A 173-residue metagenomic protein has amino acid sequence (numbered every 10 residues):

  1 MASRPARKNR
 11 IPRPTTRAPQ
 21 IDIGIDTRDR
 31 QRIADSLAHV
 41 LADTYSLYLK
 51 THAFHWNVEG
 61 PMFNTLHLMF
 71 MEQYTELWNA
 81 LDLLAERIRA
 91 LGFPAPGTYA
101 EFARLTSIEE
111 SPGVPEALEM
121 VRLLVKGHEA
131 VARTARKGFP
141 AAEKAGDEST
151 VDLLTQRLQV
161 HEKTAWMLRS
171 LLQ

Functional and structural regions predicted by a protein language model:
A2, R87-T98, G127-A130, T134: Alpha-helix capping/hinge segments and adjacent helical runs
I11-P19, I88-A117: Carboxylate-rich helix-loop segments that flank metal/cofactor sites and access channels in metalloenzymes
A18-V40, A117-M120: Disorder-to-helix initiation segments
G24-R32, L47-E72, G138-S149: Helix-loop segments that flank and shape redox-cofactor active sites
Q31-L41, Y45, M71, W78 (+3 more regions): Short amphipathic alpha-helical segments with heptad-repeat character
L41, Y48, H55, Y74 (+6 more regions): A structural signal for well-ordered alpha-helices, especially hydrophobic packing surfaces of coiled-coils
V58-E101, L171: Conserved alpha-helical segments that form or flank metal/cofactor-binding pockets of metalloenzymes
E86, A103-Q156: Acidic/histidine-rich alpha-helical segments that form the ligand environment of transition-metal centers
